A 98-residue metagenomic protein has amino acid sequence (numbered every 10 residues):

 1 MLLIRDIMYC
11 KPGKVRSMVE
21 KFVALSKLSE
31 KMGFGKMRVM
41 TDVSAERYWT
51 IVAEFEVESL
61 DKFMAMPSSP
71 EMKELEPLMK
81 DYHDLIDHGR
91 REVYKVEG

Functional and structural regions predicted by a protein language model:
M1-L2, G98: Absolute protein N-terminus
L3-M8: Active-site-flanking beta-strand signature of metal-NTP-handling nucleotidyl enzymes and homologous cyclase-like
Y9-E20: Short, surface-exposed ligand-recognition loops at beta-strand->loop->(often short) alpha-helix junctions that present
F22-R38, E54-E92: An amphipathic, aromatic/His-enriched active-site/gating alpha helix that lines ligand/cofactor pockets
V39-S44: Short, solvent-exposed loop/turn elements at beta->coil junctions and helix N-caps that rim active or binding pockets
A45-W49: Short acidic/glycine-enriched loop/turn segments that link adjacent beta-strands
E92-G98: Short, low-order "capping/linker" segments at domain edges
